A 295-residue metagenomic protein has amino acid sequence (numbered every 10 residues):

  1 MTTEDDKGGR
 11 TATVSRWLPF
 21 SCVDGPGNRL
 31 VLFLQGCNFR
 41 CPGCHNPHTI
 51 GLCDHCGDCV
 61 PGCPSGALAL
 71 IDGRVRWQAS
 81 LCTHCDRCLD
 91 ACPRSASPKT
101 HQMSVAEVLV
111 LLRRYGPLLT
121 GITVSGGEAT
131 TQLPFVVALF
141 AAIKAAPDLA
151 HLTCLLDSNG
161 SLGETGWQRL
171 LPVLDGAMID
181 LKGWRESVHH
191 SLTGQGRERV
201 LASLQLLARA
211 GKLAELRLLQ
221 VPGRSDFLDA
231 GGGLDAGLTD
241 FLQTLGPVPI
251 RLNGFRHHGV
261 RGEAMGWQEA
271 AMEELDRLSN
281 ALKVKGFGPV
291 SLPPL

Functional and structural regions predicted by a protein language model:
T2-P26, Q220-L295: Auxiliary Fe-S-binding modules of radical SAM enzymes
V14-D58, V75-H84: N-terminal pre-triad scaffold of radical SAM enzymes
P42-L52, D58-R76, R87-Q102: Iron-sulfur cluster-binding cysteine motifs and their immediate structural context in ferredoxin-like electron-transfer
P64, P93, R113, Q205 (+1 more regions): Class I S-adenosyl-L-methionine
G66-D72, L81-C92, V110-E128: Short Fe-S-cluster ligation motifs
H101, T193-G196, A271: Short, conserved glycine- and acidic-residue-centered signature motifs in active-site or ligand-binding loops
A106-G266: Conserved AdoMet/S-adenosylmethionine-binding subsite of the radical SAM
